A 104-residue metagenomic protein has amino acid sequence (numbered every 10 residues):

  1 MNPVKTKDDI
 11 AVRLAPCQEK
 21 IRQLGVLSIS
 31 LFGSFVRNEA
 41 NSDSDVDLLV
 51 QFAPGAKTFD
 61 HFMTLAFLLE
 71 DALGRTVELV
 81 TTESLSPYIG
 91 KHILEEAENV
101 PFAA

Functional and structural regions predicted by a protein language model:
M1-S28, V36-S42, A53-A104: Catalytic core of pol beta-like nucleotidyltransferases
L31: Conserved histidines in hydrophobic membrane contexts and catalytic metal-binding motifs
S44-V46: Change "...and in nucleic-acid phosphodiester-cleaving endonucleases..." to "...and in nucleic-acid processing enzymes
L49-Q51: Short hydrophobic/aromatic beta-strand micro-patches that form the beta-sheet surface supporting nucleotide- or nucleic
